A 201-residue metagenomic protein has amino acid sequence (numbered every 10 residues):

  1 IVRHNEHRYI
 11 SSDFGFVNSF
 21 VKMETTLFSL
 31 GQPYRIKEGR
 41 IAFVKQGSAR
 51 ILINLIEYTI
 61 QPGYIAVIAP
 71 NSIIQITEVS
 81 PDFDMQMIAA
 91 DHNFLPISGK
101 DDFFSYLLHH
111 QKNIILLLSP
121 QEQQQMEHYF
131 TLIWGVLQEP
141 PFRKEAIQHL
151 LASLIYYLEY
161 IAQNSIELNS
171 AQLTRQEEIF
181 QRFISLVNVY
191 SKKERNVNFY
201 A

Functional and structural regions predicted by a protein language model:
I1-L52, I56-Y58: Generic protein-terminus/edge-of-domain signal
R3-S12, T77-G135, Y160: A hydrophobic/aromatic-rich effector-binding and dimerization subdomain of bacterial HTH-type transcriptional regulators
R40-F43, E122-Y129, L150, L154-Y157: Amphipathic, well-ordered alpha-helical segments in soluble domains
L55-A69: Short acidic-glycine-tyrosine-enriched beta hairpin
G63, F199-A201: Append "Primarily bacterial transcriptional regulators
A66, P70-I76, L95: Histidine-centered metal-chelating micro-motifs
A69-I73, H110-K112, E139: Short acidic (Asp/Glu) patches
L118, P140-A146, E159-F199: Short, Lys/Arg-enriched, Trp-marked, Pro/Gly-tolerant hinge/linker segments that flank
